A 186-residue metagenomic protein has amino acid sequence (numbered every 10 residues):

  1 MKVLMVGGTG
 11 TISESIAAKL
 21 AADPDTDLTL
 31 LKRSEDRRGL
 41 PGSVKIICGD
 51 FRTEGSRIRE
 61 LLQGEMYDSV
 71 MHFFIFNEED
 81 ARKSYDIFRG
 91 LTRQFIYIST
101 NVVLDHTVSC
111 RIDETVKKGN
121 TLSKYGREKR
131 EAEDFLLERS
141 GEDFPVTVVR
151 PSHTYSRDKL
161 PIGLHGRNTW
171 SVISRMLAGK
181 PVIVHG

Functional and structural regions predicted by a protein language model:
V3-T26: N-terminal Rossmann NAD(P)H-binding glycine-rich loop of SDR-like oxidoreductase domains
L30-E35, F51: N-terminal Rossmann-fold cofactor-binding loop
G42-E54, S69, F74-F76: Rossmann-fold cofactor-recognition segment
G55-E65: Short amphipathic alpha-helix with an adjacent loop that forms part of the alpha/beta core around
E65-R111, R127-E138: NAD(P)-cofactor binding segment of oxidoreductase domains
C110-E114, K118-E133, I162-W170: Short-chain dehydrogenase/reductase
D134-G163: Conserved beta-loop-beta element that borders a ligand/cofactor-binding pocket
V172-G186: A conserved pocket-lining segment of Rossmann-fold NAD(P)-dependent short-chain dehydrogenase/reductase
